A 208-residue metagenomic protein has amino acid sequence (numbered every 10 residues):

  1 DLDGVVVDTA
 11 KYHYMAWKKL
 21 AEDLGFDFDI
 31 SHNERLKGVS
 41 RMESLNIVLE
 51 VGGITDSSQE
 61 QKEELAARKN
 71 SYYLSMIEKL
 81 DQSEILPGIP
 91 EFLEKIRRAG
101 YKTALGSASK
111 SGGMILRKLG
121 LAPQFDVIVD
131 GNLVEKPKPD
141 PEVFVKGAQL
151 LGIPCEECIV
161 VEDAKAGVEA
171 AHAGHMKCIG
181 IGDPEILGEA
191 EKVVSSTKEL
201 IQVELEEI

Functional and structural regions predicted by a protein language model:
L2-E34: Active-site neighborhood of HAD-like aspartate-dependent phosphohydrolases
V5, S107-S109: Conserved phosphate-coupling serine/threonine residues in phosphotransfer and NTP-handling enzymes
H13-Y14, R41-L45, K62, A66 (+5 more regions): A general structural signal for well-ordered alpha-helical segments in protein cores
D23-F26, G52-D56, R98, G120-Q124 (+1 more regions): Short helix-capping segments at alpha-helix termini
G38-M76, K95: A metal-dependent, Asp-based hydrolase signature
S75-L105: Short, acidic loop-to-helix structural element flanking the phosphoryl-transfer center in phosphate-processing enzymes
P90, E94-K95, S109-I208: Asp-based, Mg2+/Mn2+-dependent phosphohydrolase catalytic module
